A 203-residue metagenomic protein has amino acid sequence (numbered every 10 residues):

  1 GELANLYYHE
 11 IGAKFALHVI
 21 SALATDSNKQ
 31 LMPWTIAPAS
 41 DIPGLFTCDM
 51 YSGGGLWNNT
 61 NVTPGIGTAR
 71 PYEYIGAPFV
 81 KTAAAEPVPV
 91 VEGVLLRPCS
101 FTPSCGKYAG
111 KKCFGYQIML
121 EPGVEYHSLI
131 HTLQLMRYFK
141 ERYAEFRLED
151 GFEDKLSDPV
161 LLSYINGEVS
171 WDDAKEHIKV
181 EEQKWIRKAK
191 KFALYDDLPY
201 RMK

Functional and structural regions predicted by a protein language model:
G1-L56: Conserved anion/nucleotide-ligand pocket segment
G1-L6, G54-N61, R97-C105: Glycine-rich, charged/polar anion/phosphate-binding loops that engage phosphate groups from diverse ligands
G1-Y8, Y72, T132-M136, L162: Predominant activation on well-ordered alpha-helical scaffold segments within soluble catalytic domains
L6-E10, Y138, K188-F192: Structured segments of extracytoplasmic/periplasmic soluble domains in secreted or envelope-associated proteins
G12-K14, G65-R70, K111-C113: Short gly/pro-enriched beta-turn/loop segments at secondary-structure junctions
T35-A83: Active-site-lining helix/loop region of Rossmann-like oxidoreductase modules
G76-K179: Conserved functional hotspot residues or short segments at active or partner-binding sites across diverse domains
V169-K203: C-terminal regions of mature proteins
